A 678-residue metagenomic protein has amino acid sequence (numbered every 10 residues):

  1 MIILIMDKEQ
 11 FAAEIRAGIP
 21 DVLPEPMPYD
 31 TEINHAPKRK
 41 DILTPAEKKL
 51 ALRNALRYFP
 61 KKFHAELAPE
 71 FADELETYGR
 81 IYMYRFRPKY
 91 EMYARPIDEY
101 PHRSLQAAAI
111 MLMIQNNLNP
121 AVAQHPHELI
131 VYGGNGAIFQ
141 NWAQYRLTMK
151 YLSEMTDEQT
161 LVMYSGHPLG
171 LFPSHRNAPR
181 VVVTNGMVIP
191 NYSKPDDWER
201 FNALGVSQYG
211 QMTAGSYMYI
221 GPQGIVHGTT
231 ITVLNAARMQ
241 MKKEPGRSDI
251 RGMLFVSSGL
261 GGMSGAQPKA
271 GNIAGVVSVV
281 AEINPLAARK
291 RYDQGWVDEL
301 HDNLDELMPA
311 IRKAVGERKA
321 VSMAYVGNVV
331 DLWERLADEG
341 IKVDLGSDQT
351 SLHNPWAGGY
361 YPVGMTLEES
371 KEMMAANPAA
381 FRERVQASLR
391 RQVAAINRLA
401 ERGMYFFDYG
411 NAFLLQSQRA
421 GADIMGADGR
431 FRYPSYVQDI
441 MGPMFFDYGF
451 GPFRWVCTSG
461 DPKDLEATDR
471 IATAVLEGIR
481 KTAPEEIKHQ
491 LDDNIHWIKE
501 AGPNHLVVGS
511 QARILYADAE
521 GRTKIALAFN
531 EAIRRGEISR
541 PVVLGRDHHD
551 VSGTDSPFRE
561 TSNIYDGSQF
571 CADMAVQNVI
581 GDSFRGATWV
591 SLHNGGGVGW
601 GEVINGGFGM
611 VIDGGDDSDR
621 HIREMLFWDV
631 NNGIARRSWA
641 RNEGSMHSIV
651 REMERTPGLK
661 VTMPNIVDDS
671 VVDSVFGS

Functional and structural regions predicted by a protein language model:
M1-A203, S207-P222, P378-A528, A532-G545 (+3 more regions): Long, compositionally biased, glycine/small-hydrophobic-enriched stretches that function as flexible linkers, tethers
E154-T156, F172-R176, N191-Y192, P245-I250 (+8 more regions): Solvent-exposed alpha-helices and their adjacent loops that cap or buttress functional pockets in soluble metabolic
G210-L234, D249-L254, L260-A320, S347-A394 (+4 more regions): Catalytic or ion-translocation cores adjacent to nucleophile or general acid/base/metal-coordination motifs in diverse
N235-P245: Conserved helix-loop functional segments at active or binding sites
V277, K342, Y405: Residue-level detector of anion-binding/catalytic polar loops
P285, G327-V330, Q349-N354, G410-Q416 (+2 more regions): Glycine-rich beta-alpha junction loops
S322-T350, A357: Active-site/ligand-binding-proximal alpha/beta "capping" segment
V542, R546-Q577: Small-residue-enriched alpha-helical segments and adjacent helix-cap loops that form tight helix-helix packing
